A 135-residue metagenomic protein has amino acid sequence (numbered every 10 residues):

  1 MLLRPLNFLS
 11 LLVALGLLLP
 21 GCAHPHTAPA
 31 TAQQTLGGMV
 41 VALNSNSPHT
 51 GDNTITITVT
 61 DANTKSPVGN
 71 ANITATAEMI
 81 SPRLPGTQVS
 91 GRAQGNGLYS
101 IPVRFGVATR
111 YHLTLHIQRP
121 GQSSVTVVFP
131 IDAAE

Functional and structural regions predicted by a protein language model:
M1-L11: Bacterial N-terminal signal peptides that target proteins for export
L18-G21: C-terminal motif of bacterial Sec signal peptides marking the signal peptidase cleavage site
A23-T56, T60-A62, S66, V103: Beta-strand-rich domain onsets/edges
T74-S90: Short amphipathic beta-strand segments in non-cytosolic proteins
A93, F105-V107: Residue-level recognition of secondary-structure-to-loop junctions
Q94-S100: Aromatic sugar-binding surface patches on proteins that engage polysaccharides or sugar-phosphate polymers
Q118-T126: Short acidic/polar inter-strand loop motif in beta-rich domains
P130-E135: Short beta-strand edge segments in extracellular beta-sheet folds
